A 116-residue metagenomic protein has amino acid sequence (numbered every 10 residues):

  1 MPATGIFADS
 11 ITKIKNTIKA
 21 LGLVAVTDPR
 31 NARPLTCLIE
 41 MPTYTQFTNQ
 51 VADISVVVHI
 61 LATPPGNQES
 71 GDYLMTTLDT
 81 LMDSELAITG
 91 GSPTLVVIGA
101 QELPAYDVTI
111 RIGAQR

Functional and structural regions predicted by a protein language model:
M1-T27, E40-R116: Charged, amphipathic alpha-helical segments and their flanking helix caps
N31-M41: Short, well-ordered secondary-structure micro-motifs within conserved domains or adaptor modules
